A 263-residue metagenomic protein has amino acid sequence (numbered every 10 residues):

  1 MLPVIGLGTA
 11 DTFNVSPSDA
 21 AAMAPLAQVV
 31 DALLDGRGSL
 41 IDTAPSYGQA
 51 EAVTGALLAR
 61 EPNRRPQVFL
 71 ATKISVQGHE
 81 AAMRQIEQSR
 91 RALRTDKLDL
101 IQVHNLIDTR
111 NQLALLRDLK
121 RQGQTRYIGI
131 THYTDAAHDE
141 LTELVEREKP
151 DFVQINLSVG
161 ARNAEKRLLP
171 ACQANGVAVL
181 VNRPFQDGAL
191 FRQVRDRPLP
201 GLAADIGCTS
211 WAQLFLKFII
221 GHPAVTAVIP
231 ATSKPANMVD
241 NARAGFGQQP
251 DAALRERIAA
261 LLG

Functional and structural regions predicted by a protein language model:
M1-P66: N-terminal binding-site loop/beta-alpha segment at the start of enzyme catalytic domains that lines or forms
L7, T43, T72, L100-V103 (+3 more regions): Conserved beta-strand positions
A10-A24, A71-E80, T131, P200-I206: Active-site mouth loops of central-metabolism enzymes
S18-L33, G78-R94, D135-L144, W211-L216: Short, acidic/polar
D35, G55-P66, I86-D96, L116-R121 (+3 more regions): Acidic (Asp/Glu)-rich catalytic clusters
P66-G78, L100-N105: A short, structured active-site edge motif that brings together acidic residues
R90-T109: Active-site groove signature of glycoside hydrolases
N105-G263: Beta/alpha (TIM)-barrel catalytic core signal, keyed to glycine-rich beta->alpha loops juxtaposed to Asp/Glu that bind
